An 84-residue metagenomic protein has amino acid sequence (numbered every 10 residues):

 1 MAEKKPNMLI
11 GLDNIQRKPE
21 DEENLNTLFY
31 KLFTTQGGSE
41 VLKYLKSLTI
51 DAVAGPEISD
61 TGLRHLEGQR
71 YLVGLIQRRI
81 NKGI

Functional and structural regions predicted by a protein language model:
A2-I84: Intrinsic-disorder/low-complexity detector
